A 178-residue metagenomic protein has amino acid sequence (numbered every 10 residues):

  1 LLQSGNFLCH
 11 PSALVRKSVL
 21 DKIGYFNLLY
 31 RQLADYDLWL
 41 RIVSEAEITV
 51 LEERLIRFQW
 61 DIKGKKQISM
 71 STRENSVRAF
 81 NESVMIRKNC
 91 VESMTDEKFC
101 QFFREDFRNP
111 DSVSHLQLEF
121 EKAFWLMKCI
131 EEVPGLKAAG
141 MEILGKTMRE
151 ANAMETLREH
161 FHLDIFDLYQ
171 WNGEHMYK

Functional and structural regions predicted by a protein language model:
L1-V15: A recurrent flexible, glycine/aromatic-enriched loop bordering the glycosyltransferase active site that acts as
H10, L38-R41, E47: Short active-site alpha-helical segment characteristic of glycosyltransferases and processive polysaccharide synthases
V15, A34, L51: A conserved hydrophobic position in a structured secondary element of the catalytic/binding core that shapes
V19-D21, W39, I56, K65: A generic structural signal for short hydrophobic patches within well-formed alpha-helices
R31-L38, R78: Acidic donor-binding loop at a coil-to-helix junction in glycosyltransferase catalytic cores that engages
S44, Q59-K178: C-terminal subregions of glycosyltransferases and related glycan-biosynthesis enzymes
T49-L55, Q59-W60: Catalytic beta-strand/loop signature of glycosyltransferases that borders the donor
